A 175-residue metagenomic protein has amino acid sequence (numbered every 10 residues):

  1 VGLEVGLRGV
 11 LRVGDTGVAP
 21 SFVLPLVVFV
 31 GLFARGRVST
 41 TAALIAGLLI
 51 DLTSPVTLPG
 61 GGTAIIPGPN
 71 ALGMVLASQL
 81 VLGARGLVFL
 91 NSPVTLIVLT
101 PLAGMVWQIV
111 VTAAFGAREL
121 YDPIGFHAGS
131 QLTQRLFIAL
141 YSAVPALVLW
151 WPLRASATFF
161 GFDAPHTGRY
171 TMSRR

Functional and structural regions predicted by a protein language model:
V1-R175: Terminal, non-globular segments
